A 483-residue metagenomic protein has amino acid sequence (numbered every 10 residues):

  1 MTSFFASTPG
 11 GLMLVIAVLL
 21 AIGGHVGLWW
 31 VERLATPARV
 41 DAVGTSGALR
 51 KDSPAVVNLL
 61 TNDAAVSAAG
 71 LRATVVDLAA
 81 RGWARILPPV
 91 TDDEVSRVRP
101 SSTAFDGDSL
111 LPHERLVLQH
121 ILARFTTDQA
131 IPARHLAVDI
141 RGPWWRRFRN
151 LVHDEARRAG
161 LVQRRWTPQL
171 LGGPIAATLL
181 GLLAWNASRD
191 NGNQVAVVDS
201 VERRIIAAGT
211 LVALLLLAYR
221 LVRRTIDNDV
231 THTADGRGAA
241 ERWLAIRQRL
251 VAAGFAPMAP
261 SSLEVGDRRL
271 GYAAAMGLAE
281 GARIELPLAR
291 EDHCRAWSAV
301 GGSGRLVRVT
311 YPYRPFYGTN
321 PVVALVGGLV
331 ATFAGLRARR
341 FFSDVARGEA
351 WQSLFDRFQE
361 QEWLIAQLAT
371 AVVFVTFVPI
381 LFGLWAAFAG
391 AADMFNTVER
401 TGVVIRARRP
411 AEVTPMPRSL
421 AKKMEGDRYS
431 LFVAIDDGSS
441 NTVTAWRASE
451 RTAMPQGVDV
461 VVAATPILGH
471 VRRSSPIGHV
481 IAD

Functional and structural regions predicted by a protein language model:
M1-D483: Acidic, Ser/Thr/Pro-rich intrinsically disordered cytosolic tails and loops of eukaryotic transmembrane proteins
